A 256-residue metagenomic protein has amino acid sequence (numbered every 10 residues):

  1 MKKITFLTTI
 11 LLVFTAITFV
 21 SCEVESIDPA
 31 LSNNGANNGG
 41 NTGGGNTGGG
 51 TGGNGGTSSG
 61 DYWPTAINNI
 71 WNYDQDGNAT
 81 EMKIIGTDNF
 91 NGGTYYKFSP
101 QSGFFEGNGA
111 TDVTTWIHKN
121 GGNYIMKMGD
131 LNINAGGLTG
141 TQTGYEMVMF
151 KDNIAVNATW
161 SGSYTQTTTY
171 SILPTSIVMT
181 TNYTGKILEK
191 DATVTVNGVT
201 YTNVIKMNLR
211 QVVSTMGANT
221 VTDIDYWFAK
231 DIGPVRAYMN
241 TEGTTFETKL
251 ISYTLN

Functional and structural regions predicted by a protein language model:
M1-T9: Bacterial N-terminal signal peptides that target proteins for export
I4-T5, A16-A66, W71: Bacterial Sec-dependent N-terminal signal peptides
G35, G49-N256: Conserved functional acidic sites
